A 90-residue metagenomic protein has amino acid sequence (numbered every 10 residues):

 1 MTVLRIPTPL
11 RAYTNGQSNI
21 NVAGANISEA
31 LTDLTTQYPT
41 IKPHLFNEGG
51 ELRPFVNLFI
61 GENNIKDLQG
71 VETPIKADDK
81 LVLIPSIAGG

Functional and structural regions predicted by a protein language model:
M1-G89: Ubiquitin-like/PB1-type beta-grasp interaction modules and other compact soluble beta-rich domains
